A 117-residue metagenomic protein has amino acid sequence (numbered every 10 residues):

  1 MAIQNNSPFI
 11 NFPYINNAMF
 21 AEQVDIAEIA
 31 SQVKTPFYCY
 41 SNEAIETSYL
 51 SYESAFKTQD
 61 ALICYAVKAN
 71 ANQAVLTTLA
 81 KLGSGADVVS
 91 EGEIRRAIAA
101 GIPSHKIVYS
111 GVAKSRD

Functional and structural regions predicted by a protein language model:
M1-D117: A charged N-terminal "starter" segment
